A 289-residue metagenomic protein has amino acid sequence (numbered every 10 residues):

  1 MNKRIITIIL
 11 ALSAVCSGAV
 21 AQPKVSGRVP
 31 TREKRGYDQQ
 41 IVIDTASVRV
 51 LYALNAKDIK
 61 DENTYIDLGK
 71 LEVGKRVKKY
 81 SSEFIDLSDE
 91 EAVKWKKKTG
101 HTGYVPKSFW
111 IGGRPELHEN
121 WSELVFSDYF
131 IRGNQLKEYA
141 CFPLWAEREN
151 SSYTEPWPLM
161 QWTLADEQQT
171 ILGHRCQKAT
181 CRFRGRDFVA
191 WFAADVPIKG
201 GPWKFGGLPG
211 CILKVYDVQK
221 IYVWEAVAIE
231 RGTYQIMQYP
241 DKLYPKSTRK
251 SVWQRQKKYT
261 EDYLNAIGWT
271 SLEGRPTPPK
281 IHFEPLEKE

Functional and structural regions predicted by a protein language model:
M1-E33: Bacterial Sec-dependent N-terminal signal peptides
P23-E289: Extended soluble regions of mature proteins
